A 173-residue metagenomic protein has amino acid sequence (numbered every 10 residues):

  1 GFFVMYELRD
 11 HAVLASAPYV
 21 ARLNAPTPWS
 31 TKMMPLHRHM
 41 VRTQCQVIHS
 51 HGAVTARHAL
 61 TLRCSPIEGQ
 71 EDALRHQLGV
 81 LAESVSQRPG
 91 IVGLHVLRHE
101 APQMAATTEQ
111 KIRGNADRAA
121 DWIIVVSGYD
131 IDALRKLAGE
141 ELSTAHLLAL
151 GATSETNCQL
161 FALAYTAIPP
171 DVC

Functional and structural regions predicted by a protein language model:
G1-V20, A56-S65, T107-A138: Short, well-ordered beta-strand segments in beta-rich or mixed alpha/beta enzyme and ligand-binding folds
S16-P26, R75-L81, R135-L148: Short amphipathic alpha-helices in soluble, non-transmembrane regions that often serve as interface/regulatory elements
N24-R57, V92-R118, E140-C173: Glycine-rich beta-strand-turn "strand-cap" elements at beta-sheet edges
S65-L74: Short, surface-exposed ligand-recognition loops at beta-strand->loop->(often short) alpha-helix junctions that present
V85-S86: Hydrophobic C-terminal alpha-helix "anchor/cap" residues
